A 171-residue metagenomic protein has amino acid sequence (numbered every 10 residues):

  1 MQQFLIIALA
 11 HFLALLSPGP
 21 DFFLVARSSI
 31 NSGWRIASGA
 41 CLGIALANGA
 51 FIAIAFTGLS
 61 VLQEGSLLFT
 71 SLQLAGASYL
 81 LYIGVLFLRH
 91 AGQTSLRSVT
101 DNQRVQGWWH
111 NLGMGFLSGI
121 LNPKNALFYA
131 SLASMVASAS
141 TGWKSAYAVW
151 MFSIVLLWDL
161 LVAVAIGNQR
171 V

Functional and structural regions predicted by a protein language model:
Q2-T70, S131-A146: Juxtamembrane transmembrane-helix termini in multi-pass membrane transport proteins
I7-H11, I44, N111-G119, Y147-F152: Residue-level signature of transmembrane alpha-helical cores of multipass secondary-active transporters and flippases
A14, S118, S134, I154-V155: Hydrophobic transmembrane alpha-helices of secondary-active solute transporters
D21, A47, F51-G58, L80-L86 (+2 more regions): Alpha-helical transmembrane segments and their lipid-water interface positions in multi-pass membrane proteins
A26, Y82, R89, A130 (+2 more regions): A cross-family signal for key residues in well-ordered alpha-helices that form functional helical elements
S29-I30, Q63, S118, I154 (+1 more regions): Helix-capping/transition residues at the boundaries of transmembrane alpha-helices and the short helical linkers
G65-S95, M151, V155-V162: Selective transmembrane alpha-helices of multi-pass membrane proteins
T70, I83-A126, A130, R170: Alpha-helical multi-pass membrane helix bundles of inner-membrane/thylakoid proteins, especially permease cores
